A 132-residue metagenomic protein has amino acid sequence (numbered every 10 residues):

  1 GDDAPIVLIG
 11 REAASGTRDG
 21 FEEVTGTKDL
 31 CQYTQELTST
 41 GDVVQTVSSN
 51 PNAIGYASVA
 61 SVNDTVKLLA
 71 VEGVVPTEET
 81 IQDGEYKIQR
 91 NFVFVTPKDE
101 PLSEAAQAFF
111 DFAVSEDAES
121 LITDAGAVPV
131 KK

Functional and structural regions predicted by a protein language model:
G1-K132: Exported/periplasmic ABC-transporter solute-binding proteins
